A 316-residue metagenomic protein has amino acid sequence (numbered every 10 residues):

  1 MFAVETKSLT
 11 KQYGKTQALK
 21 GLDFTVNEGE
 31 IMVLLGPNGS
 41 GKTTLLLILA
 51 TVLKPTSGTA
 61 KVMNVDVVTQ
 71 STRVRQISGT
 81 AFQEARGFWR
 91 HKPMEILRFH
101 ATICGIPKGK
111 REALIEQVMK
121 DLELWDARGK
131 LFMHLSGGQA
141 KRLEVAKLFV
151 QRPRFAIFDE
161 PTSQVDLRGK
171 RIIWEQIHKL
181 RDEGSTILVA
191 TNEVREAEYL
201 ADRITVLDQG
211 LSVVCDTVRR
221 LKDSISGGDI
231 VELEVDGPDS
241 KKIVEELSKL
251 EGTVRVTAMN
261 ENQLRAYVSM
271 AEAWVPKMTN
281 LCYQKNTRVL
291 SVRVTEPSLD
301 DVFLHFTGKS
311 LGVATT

Functional and structural regions predicted by a protein language model:
A50: Helix-to-loop junction immediately C-terminal to a conserved catalytic motif
G58-D66, R73-V74: Conserved ABC transporter NBD signature motif
R98, T102, G109-A127: Conserved ABC ATPase "signature" region
L131-L135: Conserved ABC ATPase signature
A156-D159: Catalytic Walker B motif of ABC-type/P-loop ATPase nucleotide-binding domains
Q176-S269: ABC transporter nucleotide-binding domain
